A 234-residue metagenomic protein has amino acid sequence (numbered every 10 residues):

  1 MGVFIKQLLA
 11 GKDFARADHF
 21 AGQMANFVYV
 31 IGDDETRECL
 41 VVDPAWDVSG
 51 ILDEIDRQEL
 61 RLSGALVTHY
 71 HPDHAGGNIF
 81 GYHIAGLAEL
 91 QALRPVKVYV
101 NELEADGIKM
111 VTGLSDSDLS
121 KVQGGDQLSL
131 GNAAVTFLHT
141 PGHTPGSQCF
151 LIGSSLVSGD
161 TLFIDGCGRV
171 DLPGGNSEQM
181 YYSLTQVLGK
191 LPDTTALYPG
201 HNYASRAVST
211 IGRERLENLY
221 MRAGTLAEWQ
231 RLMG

Functional and structural regions predicted by a protein language model:
M1-C39, W46-Q58, A88-E89, R94: Zn-dependent metallo-beta-lactamase
Q7-D13, Y29-V30, G125-L151: Core dinuclear metal-dependent hydrolase active-site scaffold
H19-A21, L119-S120, H139-P141: Short Gly/Pro-enriched turn/cap motifs at secondary-structure boundaries
M24, D47-A134, L216-Y220, G224: Active-site HxH/HxHxD metal-binding segment of metal-dependent hydrolases
T36, W46, P72, E104 (+4 more regions): Short, glycine/acidic-enriched loop or turn micro-motifs at the edges of active sites
V42, S63-H71, G77, V98-E102 (+3 more regions): Active-site neighborhood of phospho(di)ester-bond hydrolases with catalytic His/Asp-centered motifs
M110-L114, A134-H139, T144-M233: Metallo-beta-lactamase
